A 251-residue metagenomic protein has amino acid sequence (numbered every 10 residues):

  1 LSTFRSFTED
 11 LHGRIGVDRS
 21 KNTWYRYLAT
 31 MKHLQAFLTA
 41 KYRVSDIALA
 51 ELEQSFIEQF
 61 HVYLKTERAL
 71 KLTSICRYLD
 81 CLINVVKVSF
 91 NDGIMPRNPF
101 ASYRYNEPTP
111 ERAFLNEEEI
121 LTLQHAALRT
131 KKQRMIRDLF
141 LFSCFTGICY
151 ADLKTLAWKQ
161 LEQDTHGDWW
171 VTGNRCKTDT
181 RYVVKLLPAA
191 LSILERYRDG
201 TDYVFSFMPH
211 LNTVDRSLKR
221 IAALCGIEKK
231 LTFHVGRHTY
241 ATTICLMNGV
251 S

Functional and structural regions predicted by a protein language model:
L1-S2, N22-Y25, L38-V62, S206 (+1 more regions): A Lys/Arg-rich helix-loop hairpin that forms a DNA/phosphate-binding surface
S2-M31: Short, aromatic/basic-rich helix-turn unit that serves as a nucleic-acid recognition element
K21-N22, T30-A40, S55-E58, T66-A101 (+2 more regions): N-terminal DNA-binding recognition helix of tyrosine site-specific recombinases/integrases
L52, M135-R137, L211-N212, E228-N248: Short basic/aromatic active-site micro-motif
L72, C76-Y78, M95, P99-Y150 (+2 more regions): Basic, Lys/Arg- and aromatic-enriched nucleic-acid-binding interface segment
L141, F145-D152, R220, R237-S251: C-terminal catalytic core of tyrosine-transesterase DNA break-rejoin enzymes
Q160-H166, E228-K229, G249-S251: Short, polar N-cap/turn motifs at the start of nucleic acid-interacting alpha helices
R175-R220: C-terminal catalytic core of Y-nucleophile DNA break-rejoin enzymes
